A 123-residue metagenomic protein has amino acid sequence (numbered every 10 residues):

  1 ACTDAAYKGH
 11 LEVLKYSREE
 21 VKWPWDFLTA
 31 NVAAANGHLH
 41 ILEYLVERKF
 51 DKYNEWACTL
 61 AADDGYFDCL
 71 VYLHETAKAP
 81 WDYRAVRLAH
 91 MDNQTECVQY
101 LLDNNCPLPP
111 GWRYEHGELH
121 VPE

Functional and structural regions predicted by a protein language model:
A1-G9: Short intrinsically disordered, low-complexity coil segments enriched in acidic
E12-V13, H40-I41, D68-C69, E96-C97: Conserved ankyrin/ankyrin-like repeat signature
K15-W23, E43-D51, V71-A79, Y100-P107: Ankyrin repeat domain, specifically the short helix-to-loop turn at the C-terminus of the second helix of each repeat
Y83-E123: Leucine-rich solenoid repeat scaffolds
